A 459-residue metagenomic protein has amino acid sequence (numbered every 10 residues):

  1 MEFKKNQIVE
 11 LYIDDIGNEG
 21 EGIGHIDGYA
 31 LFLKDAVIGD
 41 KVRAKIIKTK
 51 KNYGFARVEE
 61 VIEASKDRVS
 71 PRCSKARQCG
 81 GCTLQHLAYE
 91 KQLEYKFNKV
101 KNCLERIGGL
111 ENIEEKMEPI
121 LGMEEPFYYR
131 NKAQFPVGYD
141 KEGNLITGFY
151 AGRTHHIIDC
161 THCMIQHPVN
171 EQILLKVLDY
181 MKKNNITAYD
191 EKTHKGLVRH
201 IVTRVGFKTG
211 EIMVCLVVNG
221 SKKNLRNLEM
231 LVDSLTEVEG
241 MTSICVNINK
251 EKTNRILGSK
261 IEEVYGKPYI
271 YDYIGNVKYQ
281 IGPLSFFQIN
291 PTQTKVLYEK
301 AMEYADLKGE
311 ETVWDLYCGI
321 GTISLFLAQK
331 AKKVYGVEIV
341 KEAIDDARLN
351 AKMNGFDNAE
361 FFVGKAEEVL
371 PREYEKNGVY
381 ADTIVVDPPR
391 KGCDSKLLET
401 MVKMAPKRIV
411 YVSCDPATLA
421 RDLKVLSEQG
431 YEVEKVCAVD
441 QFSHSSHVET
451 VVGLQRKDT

Functional and structural regions predicted by a protein language model:
M1-P71, K75, E111, E360 (+1 more regions): Terminal RNA-binding accessory module
E2-E10, N18, K223-T459: Rossmann-like S-adenosyl-L-methionine
G22-D27, G148-A151, C215-V217, A347: Short, acidic/hydrophobic/Gly-rich beta-strand patch recurrent on exposed beta strands that often constitutes part
K45-T49, P136-D140, R204-K208, Q455-K457: Short beta-strand micro-motifs enriched in acidic
E59-K66, S70-P71, G80-A188, K208: Extended interfacial segments that mediate partner engagement and assembly in macromolecular machines
E118-E125, E191-K192, H200-R204, A438-Q441: Short, solvent-exposed loop/turn elements at beta->coil junctions and helix N-caps that rim active or binding pockets
I157-R199, G220-C245: Internal alpha/beta scaffold segment
T203, G210-N219, K278-G282, T383: Short, aliphatic-rich beta-strand segments
